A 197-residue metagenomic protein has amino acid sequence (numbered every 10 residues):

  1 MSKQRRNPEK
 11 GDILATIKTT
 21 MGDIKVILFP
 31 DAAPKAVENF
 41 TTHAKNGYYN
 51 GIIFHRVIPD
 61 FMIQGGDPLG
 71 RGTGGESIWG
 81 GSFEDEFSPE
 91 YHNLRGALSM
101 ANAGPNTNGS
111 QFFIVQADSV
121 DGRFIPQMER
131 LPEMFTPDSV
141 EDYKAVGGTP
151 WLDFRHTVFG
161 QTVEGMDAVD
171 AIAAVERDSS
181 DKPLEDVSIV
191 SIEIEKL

Functional and structural regions predicted by a protein language model:
M1-L197: Cyclophilin-like peptidyl-prolyl cis-trans isomerases
